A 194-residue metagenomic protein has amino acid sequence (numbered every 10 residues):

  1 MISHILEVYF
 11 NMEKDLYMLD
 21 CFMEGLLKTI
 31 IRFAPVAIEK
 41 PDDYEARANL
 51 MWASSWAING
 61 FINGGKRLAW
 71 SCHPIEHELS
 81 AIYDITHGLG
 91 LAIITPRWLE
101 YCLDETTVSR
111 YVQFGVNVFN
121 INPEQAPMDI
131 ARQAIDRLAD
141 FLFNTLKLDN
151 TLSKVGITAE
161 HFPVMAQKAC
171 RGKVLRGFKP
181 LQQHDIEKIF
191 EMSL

Functional and structural regions predicted by a protein language model:
M1-Y9: Internal alpha/beta core interface subdomains
V8-R137: Active-site segments that bind and position negatively charged phosphate/pyrophosphate groups
V118-L194: C-terminal charged capping/lid subdomain of soluble metabolic enzymes
